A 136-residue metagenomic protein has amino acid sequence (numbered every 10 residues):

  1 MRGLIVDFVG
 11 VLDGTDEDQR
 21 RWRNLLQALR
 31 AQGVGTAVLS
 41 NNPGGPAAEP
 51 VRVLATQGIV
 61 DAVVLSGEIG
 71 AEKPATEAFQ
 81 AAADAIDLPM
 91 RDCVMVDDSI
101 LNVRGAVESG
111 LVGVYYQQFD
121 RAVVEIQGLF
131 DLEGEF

Functional and structural regions predicted by a protein language model:
M1-D16: Asp-based phosphoryl-transfer active-site loop
V11-L12, N42-G45, G70, I100-L101: Short, solvent-exposed loop/turn segments at secondary-structure junctions
T15-E17, W22-V51: Substrate-recognition element of Asp-dependent hydrolases with the DxDx(T/V) motif
L26-Q32, A83, V103, V107: Surface-exposed amphipathic alpha-helices with a cationic face
A31-V34, I86-D92, L132-E135: Glycine-rich phosphate-binding loop signature in dinucleotide/nucleotide-binding domains
G44-D92: Substrate-recognition "cap/lid" segment bordering the active-site pocket of phosphatases
R91-Q127: Acidic, Mg2+-coordinating phosphoryl-transfer loop and its flanking beta/alpha structural elements, shared across
